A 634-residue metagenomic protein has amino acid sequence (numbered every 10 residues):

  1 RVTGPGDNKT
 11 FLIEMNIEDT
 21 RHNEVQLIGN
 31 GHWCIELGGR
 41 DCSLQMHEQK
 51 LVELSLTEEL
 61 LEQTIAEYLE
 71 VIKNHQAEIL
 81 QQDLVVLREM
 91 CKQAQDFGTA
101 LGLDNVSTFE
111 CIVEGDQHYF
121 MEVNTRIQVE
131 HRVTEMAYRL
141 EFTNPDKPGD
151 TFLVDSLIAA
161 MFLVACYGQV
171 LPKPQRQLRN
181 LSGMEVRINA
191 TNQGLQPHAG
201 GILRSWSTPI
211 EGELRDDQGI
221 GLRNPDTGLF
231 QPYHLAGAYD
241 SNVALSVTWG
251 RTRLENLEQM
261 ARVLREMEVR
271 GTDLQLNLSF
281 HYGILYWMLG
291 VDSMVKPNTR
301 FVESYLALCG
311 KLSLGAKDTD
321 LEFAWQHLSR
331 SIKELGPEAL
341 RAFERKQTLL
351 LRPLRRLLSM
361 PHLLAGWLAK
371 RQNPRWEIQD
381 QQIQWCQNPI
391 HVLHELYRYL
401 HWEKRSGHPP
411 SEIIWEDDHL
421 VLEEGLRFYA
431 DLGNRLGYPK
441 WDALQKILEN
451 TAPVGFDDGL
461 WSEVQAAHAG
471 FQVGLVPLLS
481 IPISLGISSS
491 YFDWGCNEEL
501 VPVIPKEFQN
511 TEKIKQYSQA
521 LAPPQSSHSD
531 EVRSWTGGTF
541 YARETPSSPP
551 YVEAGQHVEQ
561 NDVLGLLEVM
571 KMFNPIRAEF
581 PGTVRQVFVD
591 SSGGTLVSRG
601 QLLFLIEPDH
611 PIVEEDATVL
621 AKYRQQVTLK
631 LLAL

Functional and structural regions predicted by a protein language model:
R1-W441: ATP-dependent carboxylate activation and anion-phosphoryl transfer catalytic cores that bind Mg-ATP to form
C34-I35, H118-F120, F540, V563 (+2 more regions): Hydrophobic "anchor" residues
C42-H47, I127-H131, P550-Y551, N574 (+2 more regions): A short local loop/turn or secondary-structure capping micro-motif enriched for an aromatic residue
C111, S246-G250, V558, L567 (+1 more regions): Conserved catalytic-core segments centered on acid/base and nucleophilic motifs
H281-E568, M572, A578, V587-G593 (+4 more regions): Flexible, low-complexity "carrier/transfer arms" centered on conserved reactive residues that transiently bear covalent
